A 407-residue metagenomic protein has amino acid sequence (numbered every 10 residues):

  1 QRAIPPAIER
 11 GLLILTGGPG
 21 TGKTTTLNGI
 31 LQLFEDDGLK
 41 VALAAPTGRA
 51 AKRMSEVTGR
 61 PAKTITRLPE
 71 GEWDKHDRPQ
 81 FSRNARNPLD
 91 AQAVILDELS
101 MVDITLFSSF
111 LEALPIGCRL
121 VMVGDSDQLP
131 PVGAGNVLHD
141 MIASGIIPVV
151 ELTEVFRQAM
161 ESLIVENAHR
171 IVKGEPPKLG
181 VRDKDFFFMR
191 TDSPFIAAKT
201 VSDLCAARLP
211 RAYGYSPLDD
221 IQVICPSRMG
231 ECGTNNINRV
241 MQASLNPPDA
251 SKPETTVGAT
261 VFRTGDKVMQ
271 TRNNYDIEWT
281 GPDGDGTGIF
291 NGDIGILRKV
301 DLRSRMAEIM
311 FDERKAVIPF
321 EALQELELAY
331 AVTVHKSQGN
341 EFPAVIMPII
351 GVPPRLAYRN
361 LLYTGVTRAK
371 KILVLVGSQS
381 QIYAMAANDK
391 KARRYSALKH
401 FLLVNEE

Functional and structural regions predicted by a protein language model:
R2-I4, E9-R182: ASCE P-loop NTPase helicase motor core
I4-P6, P19, L43, M54 (+14 more regions): Replace "in large, NTP-powered and nucleic-acid-processing enzymes" with "in large, NTP-powered factors and other
E9-G11, T21, D37, I146 (+10 more regions): Short flexible coil/turn linkers enriched for glycine and charged/polar residues that connect secondary-structure
G11, P19-G20, L99-M101, D127 (+9 more regions): Short, glycine-/Ser/Thr-/acidic-enriched flexible segments
I14, A93-D97, V121, I224 (+3 more regions): Structural motif
A51-K52, P130, E231-C232, Q381-M385: Short, charged/polar "capping" segments at the starts of alpha-helices and the immediately preceding loops
C118, S126-G288, R298: Conserved helicase motor core of P-loop NTPases
K173, P282-D283, N291-E407: C-terminal accessory regions
